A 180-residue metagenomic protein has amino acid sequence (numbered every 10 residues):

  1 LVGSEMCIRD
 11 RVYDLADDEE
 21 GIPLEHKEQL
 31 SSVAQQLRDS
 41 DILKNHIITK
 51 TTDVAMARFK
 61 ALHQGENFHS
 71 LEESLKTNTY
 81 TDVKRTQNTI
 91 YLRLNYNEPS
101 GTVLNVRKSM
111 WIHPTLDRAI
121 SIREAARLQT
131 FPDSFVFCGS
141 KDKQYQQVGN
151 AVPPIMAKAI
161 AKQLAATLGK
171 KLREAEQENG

Functional and structural regions predicted by a protein language model:
S4-E5, R9-G180: C-terminal target-recognition/interaction regions appended to catalytic cores
